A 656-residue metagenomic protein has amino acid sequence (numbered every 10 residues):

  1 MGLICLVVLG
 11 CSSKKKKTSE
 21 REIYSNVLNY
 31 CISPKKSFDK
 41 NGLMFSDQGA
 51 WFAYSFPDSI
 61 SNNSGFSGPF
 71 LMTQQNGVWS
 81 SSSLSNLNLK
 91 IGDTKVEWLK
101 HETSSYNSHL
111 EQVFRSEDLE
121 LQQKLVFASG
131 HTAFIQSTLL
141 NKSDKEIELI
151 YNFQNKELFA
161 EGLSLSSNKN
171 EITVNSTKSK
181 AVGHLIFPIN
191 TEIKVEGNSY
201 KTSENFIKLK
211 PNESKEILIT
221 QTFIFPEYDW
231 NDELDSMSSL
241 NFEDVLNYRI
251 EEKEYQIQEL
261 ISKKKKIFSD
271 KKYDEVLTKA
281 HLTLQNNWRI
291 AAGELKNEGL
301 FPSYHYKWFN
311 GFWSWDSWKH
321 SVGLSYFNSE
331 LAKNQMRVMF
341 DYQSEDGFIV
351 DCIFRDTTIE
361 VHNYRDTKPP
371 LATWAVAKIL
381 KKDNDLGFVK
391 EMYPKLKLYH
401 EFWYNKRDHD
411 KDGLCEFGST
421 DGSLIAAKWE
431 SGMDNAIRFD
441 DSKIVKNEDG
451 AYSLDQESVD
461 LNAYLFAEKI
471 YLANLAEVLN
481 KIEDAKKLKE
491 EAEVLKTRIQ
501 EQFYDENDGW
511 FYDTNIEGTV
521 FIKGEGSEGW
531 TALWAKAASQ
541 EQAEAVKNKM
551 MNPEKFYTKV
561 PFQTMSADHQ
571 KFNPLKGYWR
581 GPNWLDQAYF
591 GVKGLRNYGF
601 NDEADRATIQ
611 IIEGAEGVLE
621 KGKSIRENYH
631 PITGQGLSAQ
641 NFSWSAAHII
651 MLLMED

Functional and structural regions predicted by a protein language model:
G2-I4, C11-K272, F327, N597 (+2 more regions): Terminal accessory carbohydrate-recognition/targeting modules of carbohydrate-active enzymes
Q122-V126, D346-P370, W374-L386, G636: Aromatic/His-enriched, Gly/Pro-containing loop or helix-boundary segments that lie immediately adjacent to catalytic
I267-G311, M336-N363, K411-E457, T497-N583 (+1 more regions): Extended glycan-interaction surfaces of carbohydrate-active proteins
L277-L284, L396, A485-F503, T608-I611: Short amphipathic alpha-helical coiled-coil/interface segments
N310-Q343, E528-Q540, A588-N601: Alpha-helical support elements that line or immediately flank enzyme active sites and cofactor-binding pockets
T373-V376, N462, K469, A588: TPR repeat positional signature
I379-E391, L472-K487, Y598-N601: Inter-helical turn/loop segments and adjacent helix faces that build the functional surface of alpha-helical bundle
V459-I499: Active-site neighborhood of glycoside hydrolase catalytic domains
